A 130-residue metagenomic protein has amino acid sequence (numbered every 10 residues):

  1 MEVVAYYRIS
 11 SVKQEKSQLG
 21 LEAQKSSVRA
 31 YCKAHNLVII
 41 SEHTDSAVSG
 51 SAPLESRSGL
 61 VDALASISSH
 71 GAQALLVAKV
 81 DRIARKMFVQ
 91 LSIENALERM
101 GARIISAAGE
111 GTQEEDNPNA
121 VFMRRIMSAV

Functional and structural regions predicted by a protein language model:
M1-V130: Short, structured surface patches at the beginning of a domain
